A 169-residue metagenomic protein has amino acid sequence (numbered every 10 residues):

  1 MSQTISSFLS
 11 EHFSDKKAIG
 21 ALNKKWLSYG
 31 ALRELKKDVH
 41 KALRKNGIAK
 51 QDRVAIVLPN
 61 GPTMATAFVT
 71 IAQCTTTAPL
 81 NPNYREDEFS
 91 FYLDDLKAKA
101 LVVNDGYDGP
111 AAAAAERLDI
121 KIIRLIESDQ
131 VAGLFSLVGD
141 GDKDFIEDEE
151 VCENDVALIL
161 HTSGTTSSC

Functional and structural regions predicted by a protein language model:
S6-S28: AMP-dependent adenylate-forming
H12, L32, K36, L43 (+4 more regions): Adenylate-forming
S14-D15, D142-H161, S167-S168: Conserved pre-ATP/AMP-binding loop-to-beta segment of ANL
K25, K41-Y84: Conserved AMP-binding/adenylate-forming
L58, L80-N81, V103-N104, K121-V131: Short beta-strand elements of ligand-binding domains
Y84-A113: Conserved ATP-dependent adenylate/AMP-binding module captured primarily in the ANL superfamily
G109-N154: ANL superfamily adenylate-forming
